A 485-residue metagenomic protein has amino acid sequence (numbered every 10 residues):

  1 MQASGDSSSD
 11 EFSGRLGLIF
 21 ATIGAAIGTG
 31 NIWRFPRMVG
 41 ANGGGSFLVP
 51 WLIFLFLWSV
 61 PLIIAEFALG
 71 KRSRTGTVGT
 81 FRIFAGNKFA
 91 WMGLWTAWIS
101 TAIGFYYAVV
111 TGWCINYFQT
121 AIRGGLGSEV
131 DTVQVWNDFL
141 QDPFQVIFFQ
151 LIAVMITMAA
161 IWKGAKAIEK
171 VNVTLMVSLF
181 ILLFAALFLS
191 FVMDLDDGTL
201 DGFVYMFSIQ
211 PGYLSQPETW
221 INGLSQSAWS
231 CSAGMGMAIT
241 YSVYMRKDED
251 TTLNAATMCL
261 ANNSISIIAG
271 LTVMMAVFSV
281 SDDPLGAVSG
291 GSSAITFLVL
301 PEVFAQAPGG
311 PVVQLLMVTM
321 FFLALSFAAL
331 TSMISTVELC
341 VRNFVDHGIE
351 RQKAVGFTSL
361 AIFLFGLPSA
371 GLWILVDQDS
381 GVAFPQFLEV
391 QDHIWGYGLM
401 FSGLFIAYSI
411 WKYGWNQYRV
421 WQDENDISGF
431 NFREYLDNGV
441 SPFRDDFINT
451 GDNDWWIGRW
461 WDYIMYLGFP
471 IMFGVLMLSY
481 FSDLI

Functional and structural regions predicted by a protein language model:
M1-W33, L62-F67, K71, T75-R82 (+2 more regions): Membrane-interface "cap" regions at the ends of multi-pass membrane proteins
Q2-S8, F12, L16, K170-L330 (+4 more regions): Membrane-embedded translocation segments of transport machinery
D6-D10, M38-N42, R72, T77-W95 (+7 more regions): Inter-helical loop and helix-membrane interface segments of multi-pass membrane transporters/permeases
G14-L52, G236-I239, L253-A256, L260-N263: Transmembrane helix-boundary motif of multi-pass solute transporters/channels
G17-T22, G93-A97, G124-W162, S232-I239 (+3 more regions): Transmembrane alpha-helical segments of multi-pass small-molecule transport proteins
V39-A65, M92, L179, L399-S402: Extracellular loop-to-transmembrane helix junctions
I99-G112, C231-S242, M258, N262 (+4 more regions): Membrane-helix boundary/coupling elements in multi-pass transport proteins
A329-T336, A354-S369, W373, D392-D446 (+2 more regions): Hydrophobic alpha-helical segments of multi-pass membrane transport proteins
